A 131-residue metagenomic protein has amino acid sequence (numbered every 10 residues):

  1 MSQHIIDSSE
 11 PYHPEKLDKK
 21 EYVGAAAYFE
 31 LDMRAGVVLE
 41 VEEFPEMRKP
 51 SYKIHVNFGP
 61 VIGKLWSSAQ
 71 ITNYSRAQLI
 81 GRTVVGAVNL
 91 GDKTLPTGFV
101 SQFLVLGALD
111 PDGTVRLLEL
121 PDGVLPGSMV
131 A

Functional and structural regions predicted by a protein language model:
M1-A131: Phosphate-backbone binding interfaces of nucleic-acid-interacting proteins
